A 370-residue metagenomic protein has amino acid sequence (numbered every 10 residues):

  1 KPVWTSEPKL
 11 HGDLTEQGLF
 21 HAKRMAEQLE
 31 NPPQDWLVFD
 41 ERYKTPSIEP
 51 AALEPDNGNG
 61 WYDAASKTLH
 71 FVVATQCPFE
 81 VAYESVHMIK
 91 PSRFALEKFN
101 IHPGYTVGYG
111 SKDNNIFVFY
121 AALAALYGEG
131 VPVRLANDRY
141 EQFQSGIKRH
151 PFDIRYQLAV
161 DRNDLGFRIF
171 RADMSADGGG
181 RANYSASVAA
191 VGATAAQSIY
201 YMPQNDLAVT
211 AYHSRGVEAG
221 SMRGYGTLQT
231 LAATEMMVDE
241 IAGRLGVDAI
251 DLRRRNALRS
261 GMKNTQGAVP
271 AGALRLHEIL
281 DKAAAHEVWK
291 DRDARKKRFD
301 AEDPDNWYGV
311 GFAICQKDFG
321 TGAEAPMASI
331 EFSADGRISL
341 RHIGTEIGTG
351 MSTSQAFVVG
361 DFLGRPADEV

Functional and structural regions predicted by a protein language model:
K1-V370: Structural alpha/beta core scaffold segments of enzyme domains
